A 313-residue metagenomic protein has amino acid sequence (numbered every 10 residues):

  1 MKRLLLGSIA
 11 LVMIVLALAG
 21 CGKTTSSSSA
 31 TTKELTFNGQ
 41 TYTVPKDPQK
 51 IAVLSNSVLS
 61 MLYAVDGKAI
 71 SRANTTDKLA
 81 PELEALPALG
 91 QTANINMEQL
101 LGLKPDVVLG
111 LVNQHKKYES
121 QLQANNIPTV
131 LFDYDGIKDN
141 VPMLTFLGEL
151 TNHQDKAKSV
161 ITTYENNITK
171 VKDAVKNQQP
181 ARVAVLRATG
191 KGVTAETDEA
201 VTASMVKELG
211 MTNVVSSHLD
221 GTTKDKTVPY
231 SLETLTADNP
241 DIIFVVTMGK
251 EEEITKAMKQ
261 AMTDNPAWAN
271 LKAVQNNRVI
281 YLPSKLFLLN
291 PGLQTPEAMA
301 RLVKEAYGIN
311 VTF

Functional and structural regions predicted by a protein language model:
K2-S8, A19-S57, K156-L186, T247 (+1 more regions): Bacterial Sec-exported substrate-binding components of ABC uptake systems
T36-G39, P87-E98, D220-S231: Short helix-initiation/N-cap motifs at beta->coil->alpha
V53-L103, V107, V112, V214: A short, structured surface patch at a secondary-structure boundary
T75-K78, T194-K226: Alpha-helical, coiled-coil/dimerization segments enriched in small aliphatic residues
L79-E82, Q114, Y118-F146, L150 (+1 more regions): Flexible loop/hinge segments that line or gate small-molecule binding clefts
M97-Q99, K104-G110, I127, L232-V245: Proline-aspartate-enriched helix->loop->beta-strand connector
D133-F146, A184-M205, K250-E253: Extracytoplasmic ligand-binding site segments that recognize negatively charged/polar headgroups
V141, E149, I242-F313: Structured C-terminal subdomain patch of bacterial secreted/periplasmic proteins
